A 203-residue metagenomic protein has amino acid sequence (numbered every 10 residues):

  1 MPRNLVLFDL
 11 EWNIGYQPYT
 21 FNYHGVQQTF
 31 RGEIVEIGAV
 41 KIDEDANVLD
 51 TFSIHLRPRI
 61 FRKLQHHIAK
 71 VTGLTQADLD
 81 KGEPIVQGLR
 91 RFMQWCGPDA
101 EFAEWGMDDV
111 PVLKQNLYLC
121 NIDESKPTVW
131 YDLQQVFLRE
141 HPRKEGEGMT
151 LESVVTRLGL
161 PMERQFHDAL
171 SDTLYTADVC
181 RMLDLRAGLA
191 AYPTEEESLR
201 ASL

Functional and structural regions predicted by a protein language model:
P2-P111, E152, T156: Conserved non-catalytic scaffold segment of RNase H-like nuclease domains
W12-I14, Q135, Y175: Short, glycine/acidic-enriched loop or turn micro-motifs at the edges of active sites
D108-V129: Substrate-recognition/cap helix-loop segment adjacent to the acidic, metal-dependent catalytic center of Asp-based
I122, K144-T156: A structural motif
Y131-G146: Short alpha-helix plus adjacent loop in nuclease-associated cores
H167-A169: Short glycine/threonine-rich catalytic loop with a Thr-x-Gly-x-Asp
D172: Conserved catalytic/binding loops enriched for acidic/polar residues
A177-L203: Acidic two-metal-ion nuclease catalytic site recognized across multiple nuclease folds, prominently DnaQ/RNase D-T
